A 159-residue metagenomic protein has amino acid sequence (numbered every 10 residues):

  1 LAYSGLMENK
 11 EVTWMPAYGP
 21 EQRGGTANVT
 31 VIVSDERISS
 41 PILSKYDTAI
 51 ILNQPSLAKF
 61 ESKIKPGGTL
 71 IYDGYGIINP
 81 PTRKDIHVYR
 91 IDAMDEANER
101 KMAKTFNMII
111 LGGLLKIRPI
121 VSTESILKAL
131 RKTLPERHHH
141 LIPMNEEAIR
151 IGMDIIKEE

Functional and structural regions predicted by a protein language model:
L1-E159: Active-site cofactor/cluster-binding pocket
